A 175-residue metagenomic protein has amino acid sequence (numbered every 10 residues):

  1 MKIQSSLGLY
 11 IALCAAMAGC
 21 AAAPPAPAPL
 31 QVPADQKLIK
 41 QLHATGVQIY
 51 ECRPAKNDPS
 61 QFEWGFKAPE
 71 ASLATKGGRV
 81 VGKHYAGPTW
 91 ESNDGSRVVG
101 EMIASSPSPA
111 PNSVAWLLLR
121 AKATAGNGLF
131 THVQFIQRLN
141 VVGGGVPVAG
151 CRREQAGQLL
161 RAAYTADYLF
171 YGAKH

Functional and structural regions predicted by a protein language model:
M1-Y10: Bacterial N-terminal signal peptides that target proteins for export
P24-I49, K56-H175: Primary mode marks residue(s) on the alpha4-beta5-alpha5 output face of response regulator receiver
